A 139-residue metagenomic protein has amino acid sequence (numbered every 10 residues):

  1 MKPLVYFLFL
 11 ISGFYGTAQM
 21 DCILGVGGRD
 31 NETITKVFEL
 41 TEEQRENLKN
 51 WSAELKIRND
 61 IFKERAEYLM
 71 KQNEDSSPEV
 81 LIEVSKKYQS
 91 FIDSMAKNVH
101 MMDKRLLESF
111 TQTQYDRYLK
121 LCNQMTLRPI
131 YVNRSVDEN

Functional and structural regions predicted by a protein language model:
M1, G27-D30, N98-V99: Short hydrophobic/aromatic segments of transmembrane alpha-helices and their interfaces
M1-I23: Bacterial Sec-dependent N-terminal signal peptides
T17, L55-N59, T126-P129: A short hydrophobic/aromatic micro-motif that marks alpha-helical segments and, especially, helix-coil
M20-K36: Short N-terminal segments immediately surrounding and downstream of signal-peptide cleavage
R29-D30, N47-N50, L119: Hydrophobic, well-ordered secondary-structure scaffolds
I34-S109: Amphipathic alpha-helical segments
E108-N139: Amphipathic, charged alpha-helical segments and their helix-to-coil junctions in extracytoplasmic/peripheral assemblies
